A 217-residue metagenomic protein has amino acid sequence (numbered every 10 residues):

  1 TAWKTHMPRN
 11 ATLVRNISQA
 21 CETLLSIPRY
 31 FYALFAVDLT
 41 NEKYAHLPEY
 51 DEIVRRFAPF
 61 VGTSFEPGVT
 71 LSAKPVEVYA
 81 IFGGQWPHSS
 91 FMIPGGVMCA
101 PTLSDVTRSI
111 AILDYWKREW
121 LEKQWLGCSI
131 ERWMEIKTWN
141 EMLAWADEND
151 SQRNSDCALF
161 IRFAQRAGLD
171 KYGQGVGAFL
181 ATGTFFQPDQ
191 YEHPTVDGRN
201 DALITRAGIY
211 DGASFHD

Functional and structural regions predicted by a protein language model:
T1-D217: Active-site bordering "gate/hinge" segments that shape substrate access to catalytic or cofactor-binding pockets
